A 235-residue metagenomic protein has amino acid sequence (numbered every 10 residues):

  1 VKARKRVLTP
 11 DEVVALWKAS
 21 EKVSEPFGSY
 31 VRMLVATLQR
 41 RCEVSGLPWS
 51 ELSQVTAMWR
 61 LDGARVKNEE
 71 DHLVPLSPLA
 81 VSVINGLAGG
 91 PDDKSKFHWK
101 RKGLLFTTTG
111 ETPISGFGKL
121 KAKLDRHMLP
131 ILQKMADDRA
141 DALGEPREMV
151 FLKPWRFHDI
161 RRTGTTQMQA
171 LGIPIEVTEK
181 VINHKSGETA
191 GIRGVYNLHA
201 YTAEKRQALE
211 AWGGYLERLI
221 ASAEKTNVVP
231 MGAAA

Functional and structural regions predicted by a protein language model:
V1, V7, L61-E69, V81 (+2 more regions): Catalytic-site neighborhood detector that most strongly recognizes the C-terminal catalytic loop/helix of tyrosine
V1-G46, V55, V66-D71, L79 (+5 more regions): Basic, Lys/Arg- and aromatic-enriched nucleic-acid-binding interface segment
K2, W17, V66-G86, W99-R126 (+3 more regions): C-terminal catalytic core of Y-nucleophile DNA break-rejoin enzymes
V13-E21, V35, V81, N85 (+5 more regions): Amphipathic, well-packed alpha-helical segments that form the structural scaffold of globular domains
F27, M33, P113, M135-L171: Short basic/aromatic active-site micro-motif
R32-E43, L120, D159-K185: C-terminal catalytic core of tyrosine-transesterase DNA break-rejoin enzymes
G46-L52, A170, E179-G187, G194-N197: A short, basic/aromatic helix-end/turn motif that makes direct DNA contacts
T226-A233: Short hydrophobic short-linear motifs embedded in intrinsically disordered terminal tails or helical linkers
